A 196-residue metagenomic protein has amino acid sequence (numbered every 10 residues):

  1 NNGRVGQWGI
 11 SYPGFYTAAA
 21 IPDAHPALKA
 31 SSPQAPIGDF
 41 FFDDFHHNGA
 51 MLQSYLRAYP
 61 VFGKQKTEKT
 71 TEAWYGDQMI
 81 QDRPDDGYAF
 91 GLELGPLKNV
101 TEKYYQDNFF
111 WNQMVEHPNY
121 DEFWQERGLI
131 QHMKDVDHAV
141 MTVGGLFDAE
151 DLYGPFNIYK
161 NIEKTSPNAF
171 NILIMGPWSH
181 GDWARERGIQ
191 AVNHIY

Functional and structural regions predicted by a protein language model:
N1-G6, S11, W74: Gly/Ser-rich "nucleophile elbow"/oxyanion-hole loop immediately N-terminal to the catalytic nucleophile in hydrolases
Q7-G9, Q34, V143: Short beta-strand immediately N-terminal to the catalytic nucleophile in serine-hydrolase-like folds
G9-A19: Glycine-rich nucleophile elbow surrounding the catalytic serine of serine-hydrolase chemistry
P22-D135: Accessory cap/linker subdomain of secreted extracellular hydrolases
F45, A169-Y196: C-terminal catalytic histidine-bearing segment of alpha/beta-hydrolase fold enzymes
V136, T142-G144: Short beta-strand/loop motif that positions the catalytic acidic residue of the alpha/beta-hydrolase fold
F147-D151: Acidic catalytic loop of the alpha/beta-hydrolase fold
Y153-N171: Active-site-adjacent alpha-helix of alpha/beta-hydrolase-fold enzymes
